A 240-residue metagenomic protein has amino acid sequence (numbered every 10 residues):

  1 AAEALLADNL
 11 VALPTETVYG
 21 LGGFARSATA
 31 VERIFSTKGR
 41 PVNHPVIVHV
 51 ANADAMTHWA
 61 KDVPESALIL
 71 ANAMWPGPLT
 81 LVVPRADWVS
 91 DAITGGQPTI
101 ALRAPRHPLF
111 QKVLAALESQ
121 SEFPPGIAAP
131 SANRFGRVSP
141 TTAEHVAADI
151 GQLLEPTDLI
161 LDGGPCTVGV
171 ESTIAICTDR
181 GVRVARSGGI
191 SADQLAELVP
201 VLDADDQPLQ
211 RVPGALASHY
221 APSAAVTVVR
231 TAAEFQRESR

Functional and structural regions predicted by a protein language model:
A1-R240: Active-site-adjacent structural elements in enzyme catalytic cores
